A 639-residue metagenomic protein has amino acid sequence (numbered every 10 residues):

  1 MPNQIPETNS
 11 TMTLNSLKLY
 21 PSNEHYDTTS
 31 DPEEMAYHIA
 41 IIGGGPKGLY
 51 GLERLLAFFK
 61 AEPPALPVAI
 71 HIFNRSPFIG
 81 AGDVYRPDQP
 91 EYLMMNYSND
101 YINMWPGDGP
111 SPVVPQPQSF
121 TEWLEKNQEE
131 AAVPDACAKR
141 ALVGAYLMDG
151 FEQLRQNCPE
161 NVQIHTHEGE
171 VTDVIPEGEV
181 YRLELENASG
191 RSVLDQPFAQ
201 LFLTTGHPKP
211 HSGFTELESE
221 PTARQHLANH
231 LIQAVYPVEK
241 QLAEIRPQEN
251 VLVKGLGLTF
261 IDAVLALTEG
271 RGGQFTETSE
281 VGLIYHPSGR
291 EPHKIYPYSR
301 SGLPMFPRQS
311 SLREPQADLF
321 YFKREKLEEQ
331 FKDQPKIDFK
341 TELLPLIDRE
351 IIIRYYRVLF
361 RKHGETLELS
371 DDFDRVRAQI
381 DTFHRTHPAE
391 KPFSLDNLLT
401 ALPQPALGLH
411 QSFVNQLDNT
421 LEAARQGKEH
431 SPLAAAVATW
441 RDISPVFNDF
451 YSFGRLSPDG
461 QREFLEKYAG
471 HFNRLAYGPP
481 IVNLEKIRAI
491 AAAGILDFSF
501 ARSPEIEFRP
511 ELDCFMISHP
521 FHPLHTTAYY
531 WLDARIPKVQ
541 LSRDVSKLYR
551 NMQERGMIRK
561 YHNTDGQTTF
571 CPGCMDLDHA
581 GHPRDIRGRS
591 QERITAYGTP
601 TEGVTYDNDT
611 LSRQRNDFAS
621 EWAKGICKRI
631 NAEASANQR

Functional and structural regions predicted by a protein language model:
P2-R86, E130-I630, R639: Flavin (primarily FAD) cofactor-binding/catalytic cores of flavoenzymes
P77-N103: Conserved N-terminal glycine-rich FAD pyrophosphate-binding loop of Rossmann-like flavoproteins
Y97-S98, I102-F151, N473: Conserved N-terminal/central alpha/beta ligand/cofactor-binding core
E633-A634: Long, compositionally biased, charged low-complexity segments
